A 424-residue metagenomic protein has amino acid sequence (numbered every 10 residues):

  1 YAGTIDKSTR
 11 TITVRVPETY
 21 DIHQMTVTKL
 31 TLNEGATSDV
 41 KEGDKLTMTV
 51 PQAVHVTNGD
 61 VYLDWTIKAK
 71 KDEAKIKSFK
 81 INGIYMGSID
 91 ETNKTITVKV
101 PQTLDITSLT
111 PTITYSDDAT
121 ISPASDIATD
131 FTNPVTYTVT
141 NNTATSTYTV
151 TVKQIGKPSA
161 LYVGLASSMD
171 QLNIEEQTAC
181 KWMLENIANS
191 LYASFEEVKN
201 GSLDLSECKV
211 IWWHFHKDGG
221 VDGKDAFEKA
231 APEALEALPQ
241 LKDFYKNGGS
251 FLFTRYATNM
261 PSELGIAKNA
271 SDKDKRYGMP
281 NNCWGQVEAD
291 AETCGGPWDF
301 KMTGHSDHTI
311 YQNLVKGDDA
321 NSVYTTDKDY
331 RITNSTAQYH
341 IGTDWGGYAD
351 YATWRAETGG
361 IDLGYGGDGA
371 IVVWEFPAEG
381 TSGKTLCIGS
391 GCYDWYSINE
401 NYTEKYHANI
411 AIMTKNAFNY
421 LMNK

Functional and structural regions predicted by a protein language model:
Y1-S159: Beta-rich interaction/scaffold domains
S159-L161, L386: Conserved beta-strand elements of the Class I
L161, L165, M169-A270: Helical hinge/lid and interdomain linker segments adjacent to catalytic or ligand-binding clefts that mediate domain
S167-S168, K217-D218, T258-N259, D368-G369 (+2 more regions): Short, solvent-exposed loop/turn segments at secondary-structure junctions
L172, Y393-A411: A short acidic/glycine-rich loop-to-helix N-cap element
G223-K328: A glycine-rich, often tryptophan-bearing local segment used as a flexible ligand/cofactor-contacting loop or short
V287-S390: Catalytic beta-strand/loop cores that center a nucleophilic Ser/Cys/Thr and support acyl-enzyme chemistry
N416-K424: C-terminal alpha-helix
